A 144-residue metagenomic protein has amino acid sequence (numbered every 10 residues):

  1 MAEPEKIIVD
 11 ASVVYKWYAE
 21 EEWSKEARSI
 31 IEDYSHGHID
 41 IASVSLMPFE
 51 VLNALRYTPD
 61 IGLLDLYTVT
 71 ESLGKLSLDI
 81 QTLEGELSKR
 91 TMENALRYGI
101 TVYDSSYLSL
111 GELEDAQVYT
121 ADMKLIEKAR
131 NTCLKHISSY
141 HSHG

Functional and structural regions predicted by a protein language model:
M1-K6, I80-Q81, L108-G144: Acidic, PIN/NYN-like endoribonuclease modules and their adjacent C-terminal/linker elements
M1-S43, T58-Y67, H143: Short, well-structured N-terminal submotif of metal-dependent ribonuclease cores
V9, A42-S43, T82, V102-S105 (+1 more regions): Short beta-strand scaffold positions
V13-V14, M47, L87, Y107 (+1 more regions): Alpha-helix capping/helix-boundary segments
E26, E50, R90, E127-K128: Phosphate- and divalent-cation-binding pockets in alpha/beta enzyme and binding domains that engage nucleotide-derived
S45-M47, Y67-R97: Acidic catalytic patch
N53-Y57, E112-L113: Short glycine/serine- and small hydrophobic-enriched flexible loop segments
